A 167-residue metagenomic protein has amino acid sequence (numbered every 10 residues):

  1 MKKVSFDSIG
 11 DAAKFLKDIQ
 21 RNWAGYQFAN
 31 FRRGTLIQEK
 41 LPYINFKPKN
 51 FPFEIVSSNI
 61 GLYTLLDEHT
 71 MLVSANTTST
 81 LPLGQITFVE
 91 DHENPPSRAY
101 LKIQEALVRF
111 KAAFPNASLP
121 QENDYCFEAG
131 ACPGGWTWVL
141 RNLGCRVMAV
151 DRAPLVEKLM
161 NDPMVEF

Functional and structural regions predicted by a protein language model:
M1-F167: SAM-dependent transferase fold signal centered on methyltransferase-like domains, encompassing both Class I
